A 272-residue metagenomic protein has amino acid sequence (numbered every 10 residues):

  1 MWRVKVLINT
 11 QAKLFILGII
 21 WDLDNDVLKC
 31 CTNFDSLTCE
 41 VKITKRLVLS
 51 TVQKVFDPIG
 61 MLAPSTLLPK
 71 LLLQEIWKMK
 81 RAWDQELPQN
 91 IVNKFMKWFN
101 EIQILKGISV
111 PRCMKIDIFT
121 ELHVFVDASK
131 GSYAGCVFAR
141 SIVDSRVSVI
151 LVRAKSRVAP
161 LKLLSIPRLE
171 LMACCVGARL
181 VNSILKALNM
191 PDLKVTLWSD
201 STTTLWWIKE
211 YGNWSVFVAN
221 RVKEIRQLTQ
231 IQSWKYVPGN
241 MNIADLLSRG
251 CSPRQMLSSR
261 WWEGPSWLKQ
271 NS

Functional and structural regions predicted by a protein language model:
M1, V176-W234, P238-I243: RNase H catalytic domain
M1-K54, K223-N242, L246-S272: Flexible, low-complexity interdomain linkers flanking nucleic-acid-processing modules
V6, Q11-I116, E121: C-terminal reverse transcriptase regions that engage the nucleic-acid substrate
K13-L14, V27, K54, M61-L62 (+5 more regions): Beta-sheet entry/capping signal
I16, V124-V149: Acidic, metal-ligating active-site segments
G18, V52, F56, G60 (+12 more regions): Mobile genetic element proteins and their domesticated derivatives, centered on retroelements and DNA transposons
S65, L72-E75, G131-A134, I142-S145 (+4 more regions): Flexible loop/turn segments at secondary-structure boundaries
I142-M172, V176: A short, polar/acidic, helix/strand-boundary loop motif
